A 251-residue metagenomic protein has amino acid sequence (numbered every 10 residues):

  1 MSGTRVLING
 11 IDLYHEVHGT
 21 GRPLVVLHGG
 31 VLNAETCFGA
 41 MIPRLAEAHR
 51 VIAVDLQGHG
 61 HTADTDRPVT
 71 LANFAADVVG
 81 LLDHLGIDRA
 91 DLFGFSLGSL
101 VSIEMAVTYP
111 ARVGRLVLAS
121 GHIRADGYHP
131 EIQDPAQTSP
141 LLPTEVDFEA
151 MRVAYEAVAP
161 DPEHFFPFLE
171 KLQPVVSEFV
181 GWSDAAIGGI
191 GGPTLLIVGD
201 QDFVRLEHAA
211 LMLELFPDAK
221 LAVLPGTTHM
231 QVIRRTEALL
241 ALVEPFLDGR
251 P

Functional and structural regions predicted by a protein language model:
L7-A63: Conserved HGGG/HGGXW glycine-rich cap/lid loop of the alpha/beta-hydrolase fold
V26-G30, S96, G199: Glycine-rich His-Gly loop
G39, P43-A46, I52-F93: Active-site loop/oxyanion-hole signature of alpha/beta-hydrolase fold enzymes
L100-T108, V113-M151: Flexible "cap/lid" loop of the alpha/beta hydrolase fold
E170-A186: Active-site nucleophile elbow and catalytic-triad environment of alpha/beta-hydrolase enzymes
I190, L196-V198: Short beta-strand/loop motif that positions the catalytic acidic residue of the alpha/beta-hydrolase fold
F203-H208: Conserved alpha/beta-hydrolase "acid-adjacent" motif
A219-K220, P225-P251: Catalytic active-site module of serine/aspartate enzymes centered on a nucleophile-bearing elbow/loop
